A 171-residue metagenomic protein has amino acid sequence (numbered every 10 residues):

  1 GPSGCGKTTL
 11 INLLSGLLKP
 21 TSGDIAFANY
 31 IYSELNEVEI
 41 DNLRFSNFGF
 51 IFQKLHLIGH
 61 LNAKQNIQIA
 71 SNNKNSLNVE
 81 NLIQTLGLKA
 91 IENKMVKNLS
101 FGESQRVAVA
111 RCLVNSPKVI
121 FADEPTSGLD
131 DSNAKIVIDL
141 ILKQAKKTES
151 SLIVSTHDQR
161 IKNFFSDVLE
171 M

Functional and structural regions predicted by a protein language model:
S15: Helix-to-loop junction immediately C-terminal to a conserved catalytic motif
G23-I31: Conserved ABC transporter NBD signature motif
I31, S76-I91: Conserved ABC ATPase "signature" region
Y32-G49: ABC ATPase NBD coupling module
M95-Q105: Conserved ABC ATPase signature
S116: Conserved catalytic motifs of ABC-family nucleotide-binding domains
I120-D123: Catalytic Walker B motif of ABC-type/P-loop ATPase nucleotide-binding domains
